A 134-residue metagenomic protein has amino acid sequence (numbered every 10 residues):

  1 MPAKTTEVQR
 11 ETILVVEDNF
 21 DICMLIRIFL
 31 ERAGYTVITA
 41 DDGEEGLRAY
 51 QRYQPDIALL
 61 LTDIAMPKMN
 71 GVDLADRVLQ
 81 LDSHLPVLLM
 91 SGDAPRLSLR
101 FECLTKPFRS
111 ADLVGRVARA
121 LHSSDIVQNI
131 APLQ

Functional and structural regions predicted by a protein language model:
M1-L14, F20, R27, H84 (+1 more regions): Non-catalytic signal-transmission and effector/linker regions of two-component phosphorelay proteins
M24-R32: Charged docking surfaces used in two-component/phosphorelay signaling
T39-R48, G71: Helix N-cap/capping motif at the beta->alpha junctions
R48-Q51, V72-H84: Short amphipathic alpha-helix used as the core "switch/output" element in two-component signaling
D63: Active-site residues of response regulator receiver
M66: Receiver (REC) domain active-site loop signature in two-component systems and cognate sites in sensor histidine kinases
M90-S91: Hydrophobic/aromatic residues positioned on beta-strands within the core alpha/beta folds
K106: A Lys-centered signature of the CheY-like receiver
